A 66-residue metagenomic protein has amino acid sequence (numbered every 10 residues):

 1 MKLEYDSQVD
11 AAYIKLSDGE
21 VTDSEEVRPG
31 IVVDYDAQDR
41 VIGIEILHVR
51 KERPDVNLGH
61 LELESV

Functional and structural regions predicted by a protein language model:
M1-K2: Absolute protein N-terminus
A11-I44: Amphipathic, hydrophobic secondary-structure cores in small proteins
Y35-V66: C-terminal structural segments of small proteins and small subunits
